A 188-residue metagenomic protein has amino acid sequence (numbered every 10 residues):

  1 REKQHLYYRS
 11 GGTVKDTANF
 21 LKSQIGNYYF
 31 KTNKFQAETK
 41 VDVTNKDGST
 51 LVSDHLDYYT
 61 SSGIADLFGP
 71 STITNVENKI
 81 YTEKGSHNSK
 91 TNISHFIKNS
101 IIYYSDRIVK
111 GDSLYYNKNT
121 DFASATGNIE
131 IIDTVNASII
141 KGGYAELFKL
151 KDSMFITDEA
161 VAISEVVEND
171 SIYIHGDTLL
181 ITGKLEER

Functional and structural regions predicted by a protein language model:
R1-R188: Structural signature for solvent-exposed beta-strand/loop edge elements and short helix-capping sites, enriched
